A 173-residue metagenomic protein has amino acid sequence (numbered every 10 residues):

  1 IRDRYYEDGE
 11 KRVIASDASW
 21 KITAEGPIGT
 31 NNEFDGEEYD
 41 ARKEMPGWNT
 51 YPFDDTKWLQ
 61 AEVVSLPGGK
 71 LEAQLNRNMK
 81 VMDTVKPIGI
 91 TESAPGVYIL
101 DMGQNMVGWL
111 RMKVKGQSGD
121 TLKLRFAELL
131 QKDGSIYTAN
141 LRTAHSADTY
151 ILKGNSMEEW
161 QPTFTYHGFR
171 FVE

Functional and structural regions predicted by a protein language model:
I1-E173: Extracellular/oxidizing-compartment recognition motifs
